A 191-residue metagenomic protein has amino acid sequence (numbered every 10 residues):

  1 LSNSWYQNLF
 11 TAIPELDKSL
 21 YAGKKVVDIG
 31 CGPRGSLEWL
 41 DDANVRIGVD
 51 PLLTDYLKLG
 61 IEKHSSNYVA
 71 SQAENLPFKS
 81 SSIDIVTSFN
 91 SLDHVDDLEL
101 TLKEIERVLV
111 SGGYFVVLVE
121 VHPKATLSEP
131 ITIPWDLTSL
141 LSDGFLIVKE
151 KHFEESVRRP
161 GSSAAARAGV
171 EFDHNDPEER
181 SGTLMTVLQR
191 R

Functional and structural regions predicted by a protein language model:
S2-K24: Conserved alpha-helix/loop element of class I SAM-dependent methyltransferases that forms part of the SAM/SAH-binding
V27, C31-N75: Class I SAM-dependent methyltransferase SAM/SAH-binding core
S71-V86: A short acidic, Gly/Pro-enriched loop at the edge of an enzyme's catalytic core that lines a small-molecule cofactor
I85-D96: A short SAM/SAH-binding and catalytic strip from SAM-dependent methyltransferases
E99-S111: A short glycine-rich, Lys/Arg-flanked "PGG" loop and its adjoining helix->strand segment in the class I
V116-D143: Conserved class I S-adenosyl-L-methionine
L146-S156: Conserved S-adenosyl-L-methionine
R159-R191: Core SAM-dependent methyltransferase catalytic element
